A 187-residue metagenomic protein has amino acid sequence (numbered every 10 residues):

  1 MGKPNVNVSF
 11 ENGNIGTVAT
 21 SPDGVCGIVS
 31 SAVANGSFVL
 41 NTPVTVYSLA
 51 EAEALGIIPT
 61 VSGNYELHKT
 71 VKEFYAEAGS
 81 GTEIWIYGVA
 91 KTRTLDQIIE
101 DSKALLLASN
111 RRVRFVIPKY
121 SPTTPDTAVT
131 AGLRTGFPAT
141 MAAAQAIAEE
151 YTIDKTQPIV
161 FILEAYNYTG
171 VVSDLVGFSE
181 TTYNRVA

Functional and structural regions predicted by a protein language model:
M1-A187: Surface-exposed assembly/interface segments
